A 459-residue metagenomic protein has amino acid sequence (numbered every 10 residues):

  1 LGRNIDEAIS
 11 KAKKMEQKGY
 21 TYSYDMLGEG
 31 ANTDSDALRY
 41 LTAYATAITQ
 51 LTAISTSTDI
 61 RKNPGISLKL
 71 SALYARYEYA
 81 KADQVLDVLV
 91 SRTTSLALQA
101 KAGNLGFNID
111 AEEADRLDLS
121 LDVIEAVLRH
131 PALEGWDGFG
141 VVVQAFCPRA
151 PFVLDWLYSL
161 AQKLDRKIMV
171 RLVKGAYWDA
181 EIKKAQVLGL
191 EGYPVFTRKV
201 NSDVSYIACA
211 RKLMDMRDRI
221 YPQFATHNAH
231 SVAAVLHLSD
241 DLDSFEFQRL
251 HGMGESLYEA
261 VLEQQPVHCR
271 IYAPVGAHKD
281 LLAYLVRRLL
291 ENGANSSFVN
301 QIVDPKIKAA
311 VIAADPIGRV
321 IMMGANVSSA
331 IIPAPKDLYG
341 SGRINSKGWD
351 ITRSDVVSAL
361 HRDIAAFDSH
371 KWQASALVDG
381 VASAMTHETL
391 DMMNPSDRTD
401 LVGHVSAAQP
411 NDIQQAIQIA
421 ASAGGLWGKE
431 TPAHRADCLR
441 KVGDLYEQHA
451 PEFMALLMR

Functional and structural regions predicted by a protein language model:
L1-I344: Positively charged, amphipathic and often flexible ligand-engagement surfaces
I5, V381-A384, L457: A short catalytic or substrate-binding loop motif that flags glycine-/basic-rich loops and adjacent residues that bind
E29, S422-E430, R459: General structural signal for alpha-helix termini and helix-helix connectors
T93, A210, I413-I417, A450: Hydrophobic faces of stable alpha-helices that mediate helix-helix packing
G276, D280-A283, R287-Q418, S422 (+2 more regions): Terminal low-complexity tails and localization/encapsulation signals of metabolic enzymes
Y446-R459: C-terminal structured domain segments across diverse proteins
